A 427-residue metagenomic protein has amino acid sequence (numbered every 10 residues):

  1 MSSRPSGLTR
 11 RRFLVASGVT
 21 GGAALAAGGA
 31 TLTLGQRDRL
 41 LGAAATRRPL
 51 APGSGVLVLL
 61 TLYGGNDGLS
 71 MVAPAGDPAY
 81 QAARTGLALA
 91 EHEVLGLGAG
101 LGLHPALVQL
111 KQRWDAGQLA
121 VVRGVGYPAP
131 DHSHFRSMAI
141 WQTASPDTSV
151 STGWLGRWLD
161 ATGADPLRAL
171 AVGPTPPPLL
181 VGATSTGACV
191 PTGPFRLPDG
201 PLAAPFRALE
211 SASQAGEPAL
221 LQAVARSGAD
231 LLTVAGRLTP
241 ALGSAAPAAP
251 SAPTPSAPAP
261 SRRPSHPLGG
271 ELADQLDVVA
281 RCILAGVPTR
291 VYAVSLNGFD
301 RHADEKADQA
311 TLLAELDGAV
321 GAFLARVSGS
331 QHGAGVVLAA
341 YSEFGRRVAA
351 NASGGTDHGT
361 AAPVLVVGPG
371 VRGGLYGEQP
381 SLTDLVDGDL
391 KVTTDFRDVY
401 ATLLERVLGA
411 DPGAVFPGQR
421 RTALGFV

Functional and structural regions predicted by a protein language model:
S2-G321, A325-S330, A349, P363-V427: Feature for exported/extracytoplasmic and membrane-associated proteins, marking the mature portion
V56, G335-V336: Alpha-helical scaffolds flanking conserved acidic
V336-G345: Acidic/histidine-rich, metal-coordinating catalytic segments
G345-A349, G354-P363: A post-motif C-terminal structural segment
